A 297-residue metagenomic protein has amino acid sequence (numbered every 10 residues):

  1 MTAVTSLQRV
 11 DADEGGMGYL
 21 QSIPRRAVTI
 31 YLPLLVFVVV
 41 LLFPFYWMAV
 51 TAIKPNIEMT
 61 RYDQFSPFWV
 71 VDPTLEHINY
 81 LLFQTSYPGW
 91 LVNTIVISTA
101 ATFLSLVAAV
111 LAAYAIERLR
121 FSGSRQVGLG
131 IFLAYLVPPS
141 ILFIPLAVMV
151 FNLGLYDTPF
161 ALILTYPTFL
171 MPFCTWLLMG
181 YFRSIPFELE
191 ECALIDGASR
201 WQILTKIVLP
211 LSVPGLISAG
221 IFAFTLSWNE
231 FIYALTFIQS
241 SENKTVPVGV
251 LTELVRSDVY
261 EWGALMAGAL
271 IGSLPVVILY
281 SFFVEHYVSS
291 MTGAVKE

Functional and structural regions predicted by a protein language model:
M1-I23: Short, Lys/Arg-rich, polar N-terminal cytosolic tail immediately upstream of the first transmembrane signal-anchor
L7, L20, A27-E297: A structural signal for multi-pass alpha-helical bundles of membrane permease subunits that mediate small-molecule
